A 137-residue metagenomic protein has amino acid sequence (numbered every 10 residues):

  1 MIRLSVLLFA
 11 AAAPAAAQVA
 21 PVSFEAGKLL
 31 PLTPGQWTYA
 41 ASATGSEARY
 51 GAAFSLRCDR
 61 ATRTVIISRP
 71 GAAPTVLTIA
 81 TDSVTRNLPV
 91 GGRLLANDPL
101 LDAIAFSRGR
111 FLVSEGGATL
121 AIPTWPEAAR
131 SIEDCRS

Functional and structural regions predicted by a protein language model:
I2-S5, V113: Alpha-helical scaffold segments
L4-P14: Sec-dependent N-terminal signal peptides
Q18-A73: N-terminal secretory signal peptides
P21, S83-S137: Internal interaction segment
E47, V76-T78, R110-L112: Residue-level detector of beta-strand face positions
A73-V84: Short, surface-exposed beta-strand/strand-loop-strand elements in extracellular ectodomains
